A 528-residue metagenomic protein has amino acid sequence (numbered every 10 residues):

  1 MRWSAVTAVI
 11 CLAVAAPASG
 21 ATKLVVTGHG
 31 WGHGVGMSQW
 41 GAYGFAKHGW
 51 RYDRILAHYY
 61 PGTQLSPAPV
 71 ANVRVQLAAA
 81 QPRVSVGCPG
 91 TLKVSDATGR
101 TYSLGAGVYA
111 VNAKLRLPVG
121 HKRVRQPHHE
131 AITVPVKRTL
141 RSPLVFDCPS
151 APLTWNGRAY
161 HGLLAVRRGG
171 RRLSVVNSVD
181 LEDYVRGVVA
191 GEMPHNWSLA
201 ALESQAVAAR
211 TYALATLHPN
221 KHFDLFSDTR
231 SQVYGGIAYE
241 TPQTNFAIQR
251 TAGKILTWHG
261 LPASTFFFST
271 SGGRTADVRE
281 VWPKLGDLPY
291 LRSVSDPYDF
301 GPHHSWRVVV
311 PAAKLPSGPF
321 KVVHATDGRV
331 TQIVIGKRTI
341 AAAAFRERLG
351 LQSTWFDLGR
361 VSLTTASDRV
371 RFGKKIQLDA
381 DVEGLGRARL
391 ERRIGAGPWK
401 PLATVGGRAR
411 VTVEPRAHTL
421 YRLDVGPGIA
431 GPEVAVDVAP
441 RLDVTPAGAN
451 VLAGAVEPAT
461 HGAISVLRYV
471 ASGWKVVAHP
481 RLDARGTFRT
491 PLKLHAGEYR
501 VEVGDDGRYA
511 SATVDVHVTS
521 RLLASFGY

Functional and structural regions predicted by a protein language model:
W3-G448, P458, G462-S465, A484 (+3 more regions): Conserved, single-site charged/polar hotspot
P398, S472-V476: Short beta-strand and strand-turn-strand segments in soluble, beta-rich domains
Y421, Y499-V501: Hydrophobic beta-strand segments within extracellular beta-sandwich modules
